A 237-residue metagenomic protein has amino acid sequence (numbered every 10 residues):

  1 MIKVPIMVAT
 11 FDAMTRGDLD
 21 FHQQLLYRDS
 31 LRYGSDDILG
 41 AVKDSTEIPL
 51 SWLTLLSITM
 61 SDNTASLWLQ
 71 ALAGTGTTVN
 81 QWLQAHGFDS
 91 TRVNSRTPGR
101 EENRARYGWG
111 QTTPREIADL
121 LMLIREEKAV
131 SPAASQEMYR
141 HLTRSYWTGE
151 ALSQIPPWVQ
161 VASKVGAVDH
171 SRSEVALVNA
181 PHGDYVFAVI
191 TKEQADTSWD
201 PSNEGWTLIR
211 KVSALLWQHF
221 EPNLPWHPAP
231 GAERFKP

Functional and structural regions predicted by a protein language model:
M1-I2, D20-H22, L83-F88, Y107 (+4 more regions): Extracytoplasmic
M1-L25, S57, F187: Active-site SXXK
M1-V4, D18, K43-S51, I58-N63 (+5 more regions): Solvent-exposed, acidic/flexible segments
D12-R32, G76, S131-A134: Short, well-structured active-site flanking segments
D29-S30, I58-S61, L72, S95-R96 (+2 more regions): Active-site-proximal beta-strand/loop segments in catalytic clefts of secreted hydrolases
T46, T54, L67-E126: Mid-domain, small-residue-enriched loop/turn segments at the edges of structured enzyme/sensor domains
P49-L53, M60-S66, T97-A105, S171 (+1 more regions): Flexible glycine/proline-enriched surface loops and loop-helix/loop-strand junctions
L72, G76, D119-G149, V159 (+1 more regions): Structured C-terminal helix/loop/strand segments within mature extracytoplasmic catalytic/sensor domains
